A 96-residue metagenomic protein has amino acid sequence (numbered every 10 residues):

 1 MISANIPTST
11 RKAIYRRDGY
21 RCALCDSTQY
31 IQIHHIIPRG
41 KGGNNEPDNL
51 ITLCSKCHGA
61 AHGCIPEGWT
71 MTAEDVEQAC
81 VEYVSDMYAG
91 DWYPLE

Functional and structural regions predicted by a protein language model:
I2-S3, G40-I51, G59-E96: Polybasic, low-complexity binding patches
N5-Q32, C54-K56: Short cysteine-rich loop/turn motifs with clustered Cys
Y30-G40: Short recognition patches in nucleic-acid-associated and regulatory proteins
